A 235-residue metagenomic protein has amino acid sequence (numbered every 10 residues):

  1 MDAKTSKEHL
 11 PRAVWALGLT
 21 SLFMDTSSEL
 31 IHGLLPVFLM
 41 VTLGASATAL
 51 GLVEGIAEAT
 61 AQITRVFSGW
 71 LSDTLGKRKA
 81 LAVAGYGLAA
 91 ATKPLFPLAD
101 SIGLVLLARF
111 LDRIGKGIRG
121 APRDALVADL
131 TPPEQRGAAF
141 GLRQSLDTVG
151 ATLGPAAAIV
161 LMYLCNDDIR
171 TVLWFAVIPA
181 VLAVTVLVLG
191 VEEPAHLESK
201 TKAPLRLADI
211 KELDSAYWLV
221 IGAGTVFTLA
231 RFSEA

Functional and structural regions predicted by a protein language model:
M1-R12, E193-A223: Juxtamembrane intracellular "pre-TM" segments in multi-pass secondary transporters
T5-A61, A216-A235: Helix-loop boundary and gating motifs at the non-cytosolic
V37-T42, L153-L173: Transmembrane alpha-helix termini and helix-breaking/packing motifs in multi-pass membrane transporters
E58-V66, A151-T152: Residue-level signature of mid-helix packing/kink "hotspots" within the transmembrane helices of 12-pass Major
T64-K77, M162: Helix-to-loop junctions at the C-terminal end of transmembrane segments in multipass secondary transporters
A80-L95, V177: Structural signature of the two symmetry-related core transmembrane helices
A108-V149: Cytoplasmic helix-loop-helix junction between adjacent transmembrane helices in 12-TM secondary transporters
V177-L197: C-terminal membrane-cytosol helix-exit motif in multi-pass small-molecule transporters
